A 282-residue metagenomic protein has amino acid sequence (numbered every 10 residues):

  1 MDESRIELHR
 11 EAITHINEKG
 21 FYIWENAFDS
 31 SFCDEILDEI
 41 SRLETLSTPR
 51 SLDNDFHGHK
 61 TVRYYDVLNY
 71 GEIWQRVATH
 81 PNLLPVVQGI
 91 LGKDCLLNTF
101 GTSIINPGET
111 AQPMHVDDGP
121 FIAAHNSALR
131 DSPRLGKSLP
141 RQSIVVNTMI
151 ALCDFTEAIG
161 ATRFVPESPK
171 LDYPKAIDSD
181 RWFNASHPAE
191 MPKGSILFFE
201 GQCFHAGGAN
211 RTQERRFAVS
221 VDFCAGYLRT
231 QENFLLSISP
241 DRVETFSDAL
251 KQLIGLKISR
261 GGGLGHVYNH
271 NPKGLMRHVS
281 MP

Functional and structural regions predicted by a protein language model:
M1-K19, E25-L129: Non-heme Fe(II)-dependent double-stranded beta-helix
I23, I150, L197-F199: Short hydrophobic-aromatic micro-motifs
D29-S30, S103-I105, G119, F155-E157 (+3 more regions): Short, solvent-exposed loop/turn segments at secondary-structure junctions
Y70-R76, L135, N184-H187, A206-G208: Active-site rim elements
V86, T110-E190, L228-I238: Catalytic core of non-heme Fe(II) oxygenases with the double-stranded beta-helix
L96, Q142-I144, Q213-R215: A short, structural micro-pattern
F100-T102, T148-I150, V219-F223: A structural signal for short, well-ordered beta-strand segments
P169-C203, G208-P282: Conserved double-stranded beta-helix
